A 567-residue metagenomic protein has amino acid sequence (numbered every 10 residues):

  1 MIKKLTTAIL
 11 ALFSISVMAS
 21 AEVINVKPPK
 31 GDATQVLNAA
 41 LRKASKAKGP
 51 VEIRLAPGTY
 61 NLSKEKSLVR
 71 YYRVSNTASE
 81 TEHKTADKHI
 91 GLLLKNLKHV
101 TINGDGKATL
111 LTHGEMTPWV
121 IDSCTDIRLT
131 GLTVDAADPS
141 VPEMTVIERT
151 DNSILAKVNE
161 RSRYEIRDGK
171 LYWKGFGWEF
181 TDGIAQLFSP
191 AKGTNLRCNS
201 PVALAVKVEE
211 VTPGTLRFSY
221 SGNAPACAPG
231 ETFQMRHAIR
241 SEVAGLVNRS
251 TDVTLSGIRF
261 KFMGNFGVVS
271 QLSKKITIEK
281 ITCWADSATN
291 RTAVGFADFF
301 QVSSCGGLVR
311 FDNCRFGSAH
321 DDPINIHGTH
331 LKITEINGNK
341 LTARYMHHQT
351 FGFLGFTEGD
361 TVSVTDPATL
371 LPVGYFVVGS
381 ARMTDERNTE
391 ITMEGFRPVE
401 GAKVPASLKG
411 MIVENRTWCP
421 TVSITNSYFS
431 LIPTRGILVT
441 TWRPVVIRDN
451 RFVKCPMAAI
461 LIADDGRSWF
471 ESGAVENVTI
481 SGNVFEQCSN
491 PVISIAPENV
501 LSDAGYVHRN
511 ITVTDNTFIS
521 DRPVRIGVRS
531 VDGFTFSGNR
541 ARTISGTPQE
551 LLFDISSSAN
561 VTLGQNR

Functional and structural regions predicted by a protein language model:
T7-S16: Bacterial N-terminal signal peptides
N25-R54: Acidic Gly/Asp/Thr-rich repetitive segments characteristic of extracellular carbohydrate-active and adhesion proteins
R42-K43, N61-T101, L111-T130, D138-L155 (+9 more regions): Extracellular beta-strand-rich solenoid/capping regions of secreted or surface-exposed proteins that bind or remodel
V51-I53, Y60, L92, V100 (+25 more regions): Solenoid scaffold repeats with emphasis on beta-solenoid/beta-helix
K64, T112-P118, D138-P142, E242-A244 (+9 more regions): Short glycine/acidic-rich loop motifs that flank beta-strands on beta-rich extracellular proteins
A136-D138, N159-V211, F351-E386: Ser/Thr/Gly-rich low-complexity blocks that favor extended beta-strand/coil architectures
N195-S241, Y375, R382-V422, S430: Small/polar beta-strand repeat architecture
